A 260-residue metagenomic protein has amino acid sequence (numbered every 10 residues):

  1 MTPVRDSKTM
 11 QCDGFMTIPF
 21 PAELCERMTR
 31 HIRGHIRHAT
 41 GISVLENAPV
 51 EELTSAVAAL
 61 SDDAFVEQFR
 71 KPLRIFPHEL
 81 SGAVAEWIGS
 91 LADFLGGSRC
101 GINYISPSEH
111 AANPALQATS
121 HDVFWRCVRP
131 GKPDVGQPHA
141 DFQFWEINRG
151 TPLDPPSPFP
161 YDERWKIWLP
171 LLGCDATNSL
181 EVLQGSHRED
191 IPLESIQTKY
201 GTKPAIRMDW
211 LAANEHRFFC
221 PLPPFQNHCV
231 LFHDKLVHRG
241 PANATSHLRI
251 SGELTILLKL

Functional and structural regions predicted by a protein language model:
M1-G101, P224-F225: N-terminal auxiliary "cap/dimerization" subdomain that precedes the catalytic jelly-roll/cupin core of mononuclear
F15, S120-D122, D162-W168, T177-S179 (+3 more regions): Extracellular structured ligand-interaction cores
A59-K132, Q137, R149-D162: Signature of the catalytic double-stranded beta-helix
V135-W145, V237: Histidine-centered catalytic micro-motifs
I147-D175, P224, T255-L258: Short, conserved beta-strand element in jelly-roll/cupin
Y161, D175-V237: Double-stranded beta-helix
L169, Q184, H247-L260: A short hydrophobic beta-strand segment most commonly corresponding to one strand of the jelly-roll/cupin
V237-T245: Short beta-strand His + acidic residue motifs that chelate non-heme Fe in jelly-roll/DSBH and cupin folds
